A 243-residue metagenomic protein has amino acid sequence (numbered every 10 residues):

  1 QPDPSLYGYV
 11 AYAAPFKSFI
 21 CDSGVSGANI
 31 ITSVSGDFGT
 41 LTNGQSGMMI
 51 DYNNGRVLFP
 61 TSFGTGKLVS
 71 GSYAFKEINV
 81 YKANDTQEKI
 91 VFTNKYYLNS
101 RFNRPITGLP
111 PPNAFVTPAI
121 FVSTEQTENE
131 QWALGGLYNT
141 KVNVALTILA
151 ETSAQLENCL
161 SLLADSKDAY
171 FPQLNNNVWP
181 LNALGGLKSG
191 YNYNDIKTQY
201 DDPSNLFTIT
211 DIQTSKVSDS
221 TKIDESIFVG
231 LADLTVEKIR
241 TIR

Functional and structural regions predicted by a protein language model:
Q1-G47, N53-N54, S62-G66, S72-I90: Extended beta-strand solenoid/passenger and fiber regions
G39, S46-M48, T198-S204: Extended, solvent-exposed segments with strong compositional bias
S72, N143-L149, D233-E237: Residue-level recognition of well-ordered beta-strand positions that form the cores of beta-sheet-rich folds across
E77-V116, Y193-I209: Intrinsically disordered, low-complexity acidic Ser/Thr-rich regulatory segments
Y97-L160, Q213-E225: Short, solvent-exposed beta-alpha or beta-beta edge segments that form flexible loop/patches at the rim of ligand
N113, E125-T140, K188-R243: Short, charged interaction patches at domain edges and termini
A154-T208: Intrinsically disordered, low-complexity segments enriched in Gly and acidic/Ser/Thr residues that form flexible
